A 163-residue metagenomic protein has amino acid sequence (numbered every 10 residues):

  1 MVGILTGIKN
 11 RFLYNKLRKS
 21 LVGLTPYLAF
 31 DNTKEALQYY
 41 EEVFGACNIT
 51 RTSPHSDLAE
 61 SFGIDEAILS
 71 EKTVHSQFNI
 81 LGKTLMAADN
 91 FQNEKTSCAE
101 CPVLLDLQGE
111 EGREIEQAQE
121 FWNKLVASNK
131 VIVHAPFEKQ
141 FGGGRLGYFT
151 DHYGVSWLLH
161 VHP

Functional and structural regions predicted by a protein language model:
I4-K19, T50-R51, E71, N79 (+3 more regions): Vicinal oxygen chelate
S20, L28-K83: Core segments of cupin and vicinal oxygen chelate
L21-T25, C98-L104: Short, solvent-exposed beta-strand edge segments and adjacent coil->beta transition regions
L24-L28, A135: Conserved hydrophobic beta-strand within the GNAT/NAT acetyltransferase core sheet that lines the active-site cleft
